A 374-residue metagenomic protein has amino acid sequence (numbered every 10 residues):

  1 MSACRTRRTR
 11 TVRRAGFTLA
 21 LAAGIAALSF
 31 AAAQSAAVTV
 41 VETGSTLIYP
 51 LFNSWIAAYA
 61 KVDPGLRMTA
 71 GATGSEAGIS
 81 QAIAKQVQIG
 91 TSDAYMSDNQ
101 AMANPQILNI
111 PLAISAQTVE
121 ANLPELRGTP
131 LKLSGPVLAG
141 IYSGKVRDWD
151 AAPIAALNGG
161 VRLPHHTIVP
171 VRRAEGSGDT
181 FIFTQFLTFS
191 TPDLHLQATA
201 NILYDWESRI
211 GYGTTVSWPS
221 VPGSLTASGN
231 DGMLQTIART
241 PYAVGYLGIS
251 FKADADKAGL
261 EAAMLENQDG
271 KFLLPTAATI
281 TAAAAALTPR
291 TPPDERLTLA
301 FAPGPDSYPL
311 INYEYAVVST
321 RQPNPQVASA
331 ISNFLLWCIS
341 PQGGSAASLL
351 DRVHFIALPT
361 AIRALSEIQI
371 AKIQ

Functional and structural regions predicted by a protein language model:
M1-V12: N-terminal secretory signal peptides that target proteins for export/translocation
R5, A20, A32-A33: Intrinsically disordered, low-complexity serine/threonine-rich segments
R13-G16, L299: Hydrophobic alpha-helical segments with strong N-terminal bias
G16-S29: Bacterial N-terminal signal peptides
A33-Q374: Flexible loop/hinge segments at secondary-structure junctions
